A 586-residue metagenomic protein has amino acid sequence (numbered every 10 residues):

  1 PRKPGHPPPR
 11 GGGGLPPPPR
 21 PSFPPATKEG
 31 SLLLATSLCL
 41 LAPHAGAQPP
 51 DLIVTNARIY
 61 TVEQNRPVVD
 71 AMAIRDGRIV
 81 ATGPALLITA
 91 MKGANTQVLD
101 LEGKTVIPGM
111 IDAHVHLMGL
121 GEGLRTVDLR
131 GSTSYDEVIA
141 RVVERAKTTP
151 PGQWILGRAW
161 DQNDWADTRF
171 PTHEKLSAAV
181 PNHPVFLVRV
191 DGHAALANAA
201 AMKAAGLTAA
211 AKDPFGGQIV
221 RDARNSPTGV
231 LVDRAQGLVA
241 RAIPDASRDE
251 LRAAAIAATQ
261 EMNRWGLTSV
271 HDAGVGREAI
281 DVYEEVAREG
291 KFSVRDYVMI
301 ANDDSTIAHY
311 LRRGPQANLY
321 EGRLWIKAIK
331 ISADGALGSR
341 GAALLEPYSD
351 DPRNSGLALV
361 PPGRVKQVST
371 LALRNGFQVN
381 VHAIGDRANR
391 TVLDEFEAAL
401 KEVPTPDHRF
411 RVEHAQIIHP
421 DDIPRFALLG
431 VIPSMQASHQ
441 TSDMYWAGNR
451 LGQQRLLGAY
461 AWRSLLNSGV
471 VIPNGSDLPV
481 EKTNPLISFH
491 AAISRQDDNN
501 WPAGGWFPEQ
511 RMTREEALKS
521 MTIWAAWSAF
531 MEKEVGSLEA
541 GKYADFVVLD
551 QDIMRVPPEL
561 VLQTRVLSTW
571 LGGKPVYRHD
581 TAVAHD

Functional and structural regions predicted by a protein language model:
R2-G30, A35: A cross-taxon signal for low-complexity, glycine/charged-rich
A42-P43: N-terminal signal peptide c-region/cleavage motif recognized by signal peptidases
P49-T55, Q64-R312, K327, I331-A388 (+7 more regions): Divalent metal-binding segments
A317-Y320: Accessory "access/gating" subregions that flank catalytic or transport cores
S369-N380, I384-F410, H414-A415, P420-P424 (+2 more regions): His/Asp/Glu-enriched, well-ordered alpha-helical/loop segment that forms or immediately abuts the divalent-metal
R578-D586: Extracellular/periplasmic ectodomains of large secreted or surface enzymes and adhesion receptors
